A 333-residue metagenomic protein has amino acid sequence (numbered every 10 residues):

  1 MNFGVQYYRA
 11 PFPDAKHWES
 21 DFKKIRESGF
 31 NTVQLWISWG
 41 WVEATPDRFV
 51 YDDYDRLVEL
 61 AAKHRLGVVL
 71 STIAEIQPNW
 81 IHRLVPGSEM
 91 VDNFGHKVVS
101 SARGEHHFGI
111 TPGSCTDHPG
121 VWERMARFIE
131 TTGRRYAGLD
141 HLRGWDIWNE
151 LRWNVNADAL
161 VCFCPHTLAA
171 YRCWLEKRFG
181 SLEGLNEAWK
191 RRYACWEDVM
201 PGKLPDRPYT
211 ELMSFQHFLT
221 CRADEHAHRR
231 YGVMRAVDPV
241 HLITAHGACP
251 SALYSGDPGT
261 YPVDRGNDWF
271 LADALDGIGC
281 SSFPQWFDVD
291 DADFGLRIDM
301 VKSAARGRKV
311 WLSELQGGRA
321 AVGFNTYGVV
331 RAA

Functional and structural regions predicted by a protein language model:
M1-F3, G29-N31, A62-V68, G138-R143 (+3 more regions): Short, well-ordered coil/turn segments that N-cap beta-strands
M1-H17, I25: Boundary/entry segment of secreted carbohydrate-active catalytic domains
V5, I25, V33, A61 (+7 more regions): Conserved, mostly hydrophobic/aromatic
Y8-R9, Q34-G40, S71-W80, R143-R152 (+2 more regions): Short, solvent-exposed turn/loop segments enriched in Gly/Ser/Thr/Pro and often Arg
W18-A102, I129-G133, D224-D238, L242: Aromatic-lined substrate-binding rim segments of carbohydrate-active enzymes
D21-G29, V58-H64, R134-D140, N267-D273 (+1 more regions): Acidic (Asp/Glu)-rich catalytic clusters
N93-G277, S281-F294: Polysaccharide-binding and catalytic clefts of secreted carbohydrate-active enzymes
W286-A333: Carbohydrate-binding surfaces of carbohydrate-active enzymes
